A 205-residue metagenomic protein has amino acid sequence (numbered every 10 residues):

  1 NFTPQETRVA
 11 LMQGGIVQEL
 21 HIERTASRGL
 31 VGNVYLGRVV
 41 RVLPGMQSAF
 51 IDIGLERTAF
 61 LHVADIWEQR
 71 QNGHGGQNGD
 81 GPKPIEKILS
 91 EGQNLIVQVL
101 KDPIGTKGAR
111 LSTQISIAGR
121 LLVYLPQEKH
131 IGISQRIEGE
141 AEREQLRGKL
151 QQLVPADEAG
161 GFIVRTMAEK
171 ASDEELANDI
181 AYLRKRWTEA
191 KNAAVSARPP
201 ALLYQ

Functional and structural regions predicted by a protein language model:
N1-Q205: Single-stranded RNA-binding surfaces
